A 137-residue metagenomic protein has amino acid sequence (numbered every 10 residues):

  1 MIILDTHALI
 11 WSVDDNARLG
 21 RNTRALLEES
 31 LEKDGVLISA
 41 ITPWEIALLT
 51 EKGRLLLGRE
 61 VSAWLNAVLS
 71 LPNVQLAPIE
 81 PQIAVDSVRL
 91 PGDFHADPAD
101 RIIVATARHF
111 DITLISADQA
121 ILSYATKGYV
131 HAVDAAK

Functional and structural regions predicted by a protein language model:
M1, V104, R108-K137: Acidic, PIN/NYN-like endoribonuclease modules and their adjacent C-terminal/linker elements
M1-I38, K52-A67, Q119, D134-K137: Short, well-structured N-terminal submotif of metal-dependent ribonuclease cores
V13, T23, T50, V88-P91 (+1 more regions): Short, flexible helix/strand-to-coil boundary loops that buttress conserved ligand/catalytic motifs in alpha/beta
E29-E32, S70, R89, S123: Secondary-structure boundary motif
K33-G35, N73, D111, Y129-V130: A generic structural signal for alpha->beta connector loops
I46: Phosphate/NTP-binding elements of NTP-utilizing enzymes
L56-G58, S62, L71-Q119: Active-site neighborhoods of divalent-metal-dependent phosphate/nucleic-acid chemistry enzymes
